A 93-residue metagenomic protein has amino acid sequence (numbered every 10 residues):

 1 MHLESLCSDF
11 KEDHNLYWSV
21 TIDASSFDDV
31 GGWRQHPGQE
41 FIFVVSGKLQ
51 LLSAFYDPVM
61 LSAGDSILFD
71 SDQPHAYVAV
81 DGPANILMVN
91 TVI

Functional and structural regions predicted by a protein language model:
M1, S62, S71-I93: Ligand-binding loop in jelly-roll beta-barrel domains
M1-G32, Q39, N90-I93: A short glycine-rich, His/Asp/Glu-containing loop-to-beta-strand
L6, F55-S71: Short acidic-glycine-tyrosine-enriched beta hairpin
K11, F43, K48, D70-D72: C-terminal regulatory/oligomerization modules of transcriptional regulators
E12-H14, P37, D70, P83: Short acidic/glycine-enriched loop/turn segments that link adjacent beta-strands
D29-H36, S53, V78-A79: Short histidine-centered beta-strand/loop micro-motifs that create catalytic or ligand/metal-coordination sites
G31-G32, E40, D57, D65: Short, conserved secondary-structure segments in the cores of folded domains
Q35-A54: Glycine- and acidic-residue-biased ligand/ion/polar-headgroup-sensing regions
